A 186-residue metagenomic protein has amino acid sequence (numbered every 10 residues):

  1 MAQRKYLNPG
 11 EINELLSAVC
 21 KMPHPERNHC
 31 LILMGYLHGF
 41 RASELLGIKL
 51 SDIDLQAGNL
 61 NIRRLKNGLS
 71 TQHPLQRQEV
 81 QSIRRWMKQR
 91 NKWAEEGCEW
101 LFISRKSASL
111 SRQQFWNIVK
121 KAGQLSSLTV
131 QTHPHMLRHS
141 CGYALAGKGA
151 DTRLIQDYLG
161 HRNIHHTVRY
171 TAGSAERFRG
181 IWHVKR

Functional and structural regions predicted by a protein language model:
M1-R186: Conserved catalytic core of the tyrosine transesterase superfamily
